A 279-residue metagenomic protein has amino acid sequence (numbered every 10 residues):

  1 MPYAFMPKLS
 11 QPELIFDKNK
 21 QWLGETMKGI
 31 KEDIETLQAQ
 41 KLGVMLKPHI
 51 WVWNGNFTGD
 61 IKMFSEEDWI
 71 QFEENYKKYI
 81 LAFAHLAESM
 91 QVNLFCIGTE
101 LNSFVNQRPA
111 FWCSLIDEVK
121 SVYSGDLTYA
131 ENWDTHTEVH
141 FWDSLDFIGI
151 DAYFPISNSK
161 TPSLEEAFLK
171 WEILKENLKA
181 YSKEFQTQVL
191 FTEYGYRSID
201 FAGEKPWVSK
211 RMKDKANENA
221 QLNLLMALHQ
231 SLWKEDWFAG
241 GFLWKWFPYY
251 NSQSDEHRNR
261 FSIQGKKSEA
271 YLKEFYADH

Functional and structural regions predicted by a protein language model:
M1-L14, E25-V105, F201, W246-Y249: Substrate-binding cleft and catalytic face of glycoside hydrolase catalytic domains, especially the flexible beta-alpha
P7-K8, I80-T99, E131-L169, T187-Q188 (+2 more regions): Aromatic- and acid-rich polysaccharide-binding/catalytic face of secreted or lumenal carbohydrate-active enzymes
S10-K20, A202, P206-K210, L222-A227 (+1 more regions): Aromatic-rich peripheral "rim/lid" segments of glycoside hydrolase catalytic domains that contact and position glycan
F16-Q21, D68-Q71, G98-V105, S157-K170 (+1 more regions): Surface-exposed cleft-lining segments at the edges of enzyme active sites
K28-A39, K78, A82-H85, A110-S121 (+5 more regions): Alpha-helical scaffolding segments of alpha/beta enzyme cores, especially the outer helices of TIM-barrel or partial
G43-W53, L94-V105, C113-T137, S182 (+2 more regions): Aromatic-lined carbohydrate-recognition surfaces of secreted/lumenal glycan-active proteins
W53-Q71, L145-F147, K205, S209-K210 (+1 more regions): Aromatic- and acidic-residue-enriched segments that line the glycan-binding/catalytic groove of carbohydrate-active
I150-E165, A180-L222, W244-R260: Active-site clefts of carbohydrate-active enzymes
